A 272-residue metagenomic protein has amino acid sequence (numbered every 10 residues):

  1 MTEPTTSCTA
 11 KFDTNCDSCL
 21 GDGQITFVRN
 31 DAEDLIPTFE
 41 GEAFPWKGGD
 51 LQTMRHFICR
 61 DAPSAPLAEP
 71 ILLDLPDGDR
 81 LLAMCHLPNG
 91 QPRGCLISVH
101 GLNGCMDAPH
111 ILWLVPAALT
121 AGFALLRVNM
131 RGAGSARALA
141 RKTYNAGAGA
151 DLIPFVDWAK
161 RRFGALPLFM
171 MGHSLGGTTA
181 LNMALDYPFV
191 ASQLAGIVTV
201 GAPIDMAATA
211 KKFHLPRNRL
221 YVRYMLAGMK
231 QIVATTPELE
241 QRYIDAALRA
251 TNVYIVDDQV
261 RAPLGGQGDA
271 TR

Functional and structural regions predicted by a protein language model:
M1-C59: N-terminal presequences and immediately downstream first alpha-helices
F12, R161-G266: Alpha/beta-hydrolase-fold enzymes
W46-G90: N-terminal cap/lid segment of alpha/beta-hydrolase-fold proteins
R93-G101: Short beta-strand element of the alpha/beta-hydrolase
G104-D107, V115-L139: Conserved alpha/beta-hydrolase
L112-P116, I153, L181-L185: Short, hydrophobic alpha-helix immediately C-terminal to the catalytic nucleophile
A117, R131-F169: Catalytic nucleophile-loop/oxyanion-hole region of alpha/beta-hydrolase and closely related hydrolase-like folds
